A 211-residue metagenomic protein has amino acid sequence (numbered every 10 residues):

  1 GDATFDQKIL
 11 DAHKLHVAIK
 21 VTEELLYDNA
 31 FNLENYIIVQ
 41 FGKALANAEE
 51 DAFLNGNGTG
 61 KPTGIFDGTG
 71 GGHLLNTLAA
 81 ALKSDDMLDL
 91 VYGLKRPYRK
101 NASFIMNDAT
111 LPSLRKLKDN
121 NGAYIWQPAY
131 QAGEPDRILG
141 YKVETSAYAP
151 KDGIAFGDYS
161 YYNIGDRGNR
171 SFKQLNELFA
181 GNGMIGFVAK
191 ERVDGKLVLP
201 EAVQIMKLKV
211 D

Functional and structural regions predicted by a protein language model:
G1-D211: Structured, hydrophobic secondary-structure cores that serve as assembly/anchoring elements
